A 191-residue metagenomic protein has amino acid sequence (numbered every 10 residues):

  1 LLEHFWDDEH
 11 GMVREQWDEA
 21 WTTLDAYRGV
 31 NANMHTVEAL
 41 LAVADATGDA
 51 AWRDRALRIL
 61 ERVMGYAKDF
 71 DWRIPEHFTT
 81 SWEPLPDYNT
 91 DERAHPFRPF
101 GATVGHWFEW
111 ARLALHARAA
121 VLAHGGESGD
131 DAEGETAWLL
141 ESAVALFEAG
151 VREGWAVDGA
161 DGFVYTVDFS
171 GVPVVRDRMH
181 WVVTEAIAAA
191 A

Functional and structural regions predicted by a protein language model:
L1-A191: Glycan-recognition and catalytic cores of secretory/periplasmic carbohydrate-active enzymes
